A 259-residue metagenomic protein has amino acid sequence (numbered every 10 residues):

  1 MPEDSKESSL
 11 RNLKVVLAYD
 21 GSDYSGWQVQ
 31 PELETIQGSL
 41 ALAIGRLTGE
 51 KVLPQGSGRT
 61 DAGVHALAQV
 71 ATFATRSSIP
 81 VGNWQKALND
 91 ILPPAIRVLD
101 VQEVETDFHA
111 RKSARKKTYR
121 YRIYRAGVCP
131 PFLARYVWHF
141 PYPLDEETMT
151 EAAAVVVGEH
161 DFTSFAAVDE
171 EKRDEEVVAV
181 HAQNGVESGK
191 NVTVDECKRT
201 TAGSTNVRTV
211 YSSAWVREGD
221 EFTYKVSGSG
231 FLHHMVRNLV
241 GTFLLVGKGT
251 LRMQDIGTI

Functional and structural regions predicted by a protein language model:
P2-I259: Structured-RNA-binding interfaces characteristic of tRNA pseudouridine synthases
